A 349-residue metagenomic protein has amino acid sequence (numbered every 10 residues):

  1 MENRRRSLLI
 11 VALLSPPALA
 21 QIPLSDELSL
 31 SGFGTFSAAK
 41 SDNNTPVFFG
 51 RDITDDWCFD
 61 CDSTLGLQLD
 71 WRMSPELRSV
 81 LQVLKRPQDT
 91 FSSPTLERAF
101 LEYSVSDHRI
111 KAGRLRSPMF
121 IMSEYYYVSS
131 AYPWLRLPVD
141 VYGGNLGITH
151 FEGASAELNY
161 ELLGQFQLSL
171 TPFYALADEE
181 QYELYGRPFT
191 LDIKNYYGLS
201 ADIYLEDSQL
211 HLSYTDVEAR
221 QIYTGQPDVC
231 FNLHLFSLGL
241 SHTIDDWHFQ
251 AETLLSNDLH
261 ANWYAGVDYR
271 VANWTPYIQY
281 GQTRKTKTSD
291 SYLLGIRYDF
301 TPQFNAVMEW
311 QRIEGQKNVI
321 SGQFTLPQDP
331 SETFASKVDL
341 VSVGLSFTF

Functional and structural regions predicted by a protein language model:
A20, G66-Q68, A99-E102, S155-E157 (+6 more regions): Outer-membrane beta-barrel architecture
P23, L28-S29, S37, I203-T286 (+1 more regions): Detector for outer-membrane/organellar transmembrane beta-barrel domains, recognizing the amphipathic beta-strand
L28, P75-S79, D107-I110, L163-L168 (+7 more regions): Repeated loop/turn-to-beta-strand initiation elements of outer-membrane beta-barrel proteins
S29-L30, T35-A39, C58-A177, D202-E206: Outer membrane beta-barrel
G32-K40, L81-K85, A112-R114, L170-L176 (+5 more regions): Transmembrane beta-barrel strands of outer-membrane/channel proteins
G50-D55, L84-P87, E97, V139-Y142 (+5 more regions): Extracellular loop and loop/strand-boundary signature of outer-membrane beta-barrel proteins
F59-L65, S93-E97, I148-E152, I193-Y197 (+4 more regions): Residues that define the transmembrane beta-barrel architecture of outer-membrane proteins
D329-F349: Outer-membrane beta-barrel "beta-signal"
